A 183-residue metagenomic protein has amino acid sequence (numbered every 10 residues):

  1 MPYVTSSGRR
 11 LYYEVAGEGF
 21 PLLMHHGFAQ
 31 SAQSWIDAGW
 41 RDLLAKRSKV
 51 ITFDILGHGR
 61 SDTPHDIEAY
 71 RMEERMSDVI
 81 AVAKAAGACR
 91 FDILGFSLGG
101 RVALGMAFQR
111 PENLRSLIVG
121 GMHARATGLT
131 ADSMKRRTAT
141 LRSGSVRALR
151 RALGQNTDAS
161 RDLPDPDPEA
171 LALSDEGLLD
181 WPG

Functional and structural regions predicted by a protein language model:
M1-P2: Short, hydrophobic/aromatic-rich segments at coil-to-beta transitions
T5-D62: Conserved HGGG/HGGXW glycine-rich cap/lid loop of the alpha/beta-hydrolase fold
R9, P21, K49, C89-D92 (+1 more regions): Structural signature of beta-strand start/N-cap positions in the alpha/beta core of ABC transporter nucleotide-binding
H26, F91, G95-G100: Conserved alpha/beta-hydrolase "nucleophile elbow" surrounding the catalytic nucleophile
D42, K46, I51-D92: Active-site loop/oxyanion-hole signature of alpha/beta-hydrolase fold enzymes
F53, F96, G120: The conserved SAM/SAH-binding core of class I Rossmann-like methyltransferase domains, concentrating on the hydrophobic
R101-Q109, N113-G144: Flexible "cap/lid" loop of the alpha/beta hydrolase fold
G128-M134, T140-G183: Conserved alpha/beta-hydrolase catalytic His-Asp/Glu region
